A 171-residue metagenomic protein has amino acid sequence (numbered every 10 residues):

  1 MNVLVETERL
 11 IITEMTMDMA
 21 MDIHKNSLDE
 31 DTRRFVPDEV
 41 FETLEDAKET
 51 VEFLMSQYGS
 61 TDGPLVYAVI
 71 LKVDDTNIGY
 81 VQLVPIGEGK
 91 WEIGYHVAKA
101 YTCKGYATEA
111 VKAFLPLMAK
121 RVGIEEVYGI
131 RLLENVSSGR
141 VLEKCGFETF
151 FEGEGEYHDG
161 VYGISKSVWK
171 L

Functional and structural regions predicted by a protein language model:
M1-R34, V66-L171: Acyl-donor (CoA/ACP) binding surface of acyl/acetyltransferases
M15, T43-E45, Y58, V161: A short hydrophobic/aromatic micro-motif that marks alpha-helical segments and, especially, helix-coil
D31-F53: Conserved GNAT-fold acetyl-CoA-binding loop/helix
F41, S60-G63, V127: Secondary-structure boundary/capping residues
L54-A68: A short helix-loop-beta-strand connector motif used in the catalytic cores of GNAT acetyltransferases and, in some
